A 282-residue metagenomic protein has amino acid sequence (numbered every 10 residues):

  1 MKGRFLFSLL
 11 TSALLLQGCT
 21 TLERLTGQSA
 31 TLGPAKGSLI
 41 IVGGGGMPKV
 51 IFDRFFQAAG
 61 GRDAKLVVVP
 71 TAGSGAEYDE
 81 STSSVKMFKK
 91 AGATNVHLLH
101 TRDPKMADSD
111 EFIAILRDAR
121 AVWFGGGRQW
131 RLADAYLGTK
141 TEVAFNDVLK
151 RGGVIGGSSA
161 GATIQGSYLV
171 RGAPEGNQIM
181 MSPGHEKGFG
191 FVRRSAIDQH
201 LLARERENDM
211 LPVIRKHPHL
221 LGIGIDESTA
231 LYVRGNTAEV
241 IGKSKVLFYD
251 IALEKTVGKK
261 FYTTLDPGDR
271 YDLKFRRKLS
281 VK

Functional and structural regions predicted by a protein language model:
M1-F7: Bacterial N-terminal signal peptides that target proteins for export
Q17-G18: C-terminal motif of bacterial Sec signal peptides marking the signal peptidase cleavage site
T21-R62, G73, E77-T82, K86-K90 (+2 more regions): C-terminal and late-domain segments of enzyme folds
V67-T71: Short internal beta-strands
S74-D118, R131: Portal/gating segments that form or line small-molecule/metal binding sites
I115-D118, K140-G152: Catalytic-core regions built around general acid/base machinery
W123-G126, F145-L169: Catalytic nucleophile loop
Q129-G138: Glycine/threonine-rich flexible loop motifs
